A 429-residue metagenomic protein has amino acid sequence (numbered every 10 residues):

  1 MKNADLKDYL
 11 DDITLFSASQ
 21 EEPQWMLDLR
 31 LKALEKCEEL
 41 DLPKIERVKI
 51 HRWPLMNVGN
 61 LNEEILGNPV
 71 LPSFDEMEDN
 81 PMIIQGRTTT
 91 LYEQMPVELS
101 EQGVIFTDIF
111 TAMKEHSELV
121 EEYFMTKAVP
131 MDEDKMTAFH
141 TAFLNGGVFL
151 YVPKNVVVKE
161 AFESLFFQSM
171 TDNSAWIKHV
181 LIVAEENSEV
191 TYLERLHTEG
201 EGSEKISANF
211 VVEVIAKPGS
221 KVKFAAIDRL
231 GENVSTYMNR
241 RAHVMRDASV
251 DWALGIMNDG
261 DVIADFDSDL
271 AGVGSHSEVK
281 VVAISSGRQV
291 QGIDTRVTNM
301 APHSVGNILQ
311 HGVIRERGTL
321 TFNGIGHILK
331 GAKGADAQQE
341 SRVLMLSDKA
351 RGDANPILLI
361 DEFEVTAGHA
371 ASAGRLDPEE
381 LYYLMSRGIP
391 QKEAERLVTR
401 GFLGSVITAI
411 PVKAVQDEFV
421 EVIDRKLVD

Functional and structural regions predicted by a protein language model:
M1-H140, R315: N-terminal amphipathic, basic helical "cap/leader" segment at the start of enzyme domains
Q102-I389, L403, I407-D429: Conserved beta-strand/loop scaffold segments within soluble protein domains that form the structured core and edges
